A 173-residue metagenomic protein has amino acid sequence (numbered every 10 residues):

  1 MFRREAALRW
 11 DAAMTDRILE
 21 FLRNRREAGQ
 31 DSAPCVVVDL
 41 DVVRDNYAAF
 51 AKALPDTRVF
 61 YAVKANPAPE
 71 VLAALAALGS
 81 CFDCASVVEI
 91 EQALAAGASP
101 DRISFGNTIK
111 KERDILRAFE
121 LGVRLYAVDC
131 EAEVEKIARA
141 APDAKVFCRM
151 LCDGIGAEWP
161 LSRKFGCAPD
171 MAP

Functional and structural regions predicted by a protein language model:
M1-A144, S162: A charged N-terminal "starter" segment
F2-R3, A140, C152-P173: Active-site loop/helix belt of alpha/beta enzymes
K145-L151: ATP-grasp fold ATP-binding core
